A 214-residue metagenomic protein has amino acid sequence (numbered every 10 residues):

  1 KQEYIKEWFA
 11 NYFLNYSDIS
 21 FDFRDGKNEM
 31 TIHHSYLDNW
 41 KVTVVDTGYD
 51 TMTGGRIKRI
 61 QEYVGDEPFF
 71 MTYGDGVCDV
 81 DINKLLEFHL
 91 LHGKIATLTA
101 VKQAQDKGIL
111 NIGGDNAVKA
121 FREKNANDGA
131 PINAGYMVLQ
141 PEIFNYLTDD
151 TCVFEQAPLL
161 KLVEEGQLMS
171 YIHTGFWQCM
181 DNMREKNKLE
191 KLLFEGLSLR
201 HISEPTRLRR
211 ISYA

Functional and structural regions predicted by a protein language model:
K1-Y73, K84, N182: Conserved N-terminal catalytic core of the sugar/cofactor nucleotidyltransferase
E3-E7, F13-L14, V64, P68 (+1 more regions): Basic phosphate/pyrophosphate-binding loop/patch that engages nucleotide-derived ligands
I5-F9, L147, L189, I211: Hydrophobic packing residues within well-ordered alpha-helices of enzyme cores
T47, T72, T97-A100, F121: Generic beta-sheet signal
T51-M52, I109-E123: Acidic/His-rich active-site region of diverse nucleotide-sugar glycosyltransferases
I57, M71, A96-T99, S170: Structural beta-sheet core signal
P68-F70, V77, D81-L90, Q103-Q105 (+1 more regions): Catalytic-core segments of class I nucleotidyltransferases/pyrophosphorylases that form NMP-activated intermediates
H201-A214: Single conserved hydrophobic/aromatic residue that forms the stacking wall/gate of nucleotide- or nucleobase-binding
